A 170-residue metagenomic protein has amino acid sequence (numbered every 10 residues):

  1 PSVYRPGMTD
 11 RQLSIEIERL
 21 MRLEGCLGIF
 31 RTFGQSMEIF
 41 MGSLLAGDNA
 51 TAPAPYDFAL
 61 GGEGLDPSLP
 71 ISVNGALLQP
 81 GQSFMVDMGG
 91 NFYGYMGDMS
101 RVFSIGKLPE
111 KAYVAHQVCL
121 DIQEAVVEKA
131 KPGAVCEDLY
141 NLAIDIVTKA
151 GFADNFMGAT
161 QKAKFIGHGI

Functional and structural regions predicted by a protein language model:
P1-I170: Active-site neighborhoods and metal-handling regions in enzymes and metal-associated proteins
